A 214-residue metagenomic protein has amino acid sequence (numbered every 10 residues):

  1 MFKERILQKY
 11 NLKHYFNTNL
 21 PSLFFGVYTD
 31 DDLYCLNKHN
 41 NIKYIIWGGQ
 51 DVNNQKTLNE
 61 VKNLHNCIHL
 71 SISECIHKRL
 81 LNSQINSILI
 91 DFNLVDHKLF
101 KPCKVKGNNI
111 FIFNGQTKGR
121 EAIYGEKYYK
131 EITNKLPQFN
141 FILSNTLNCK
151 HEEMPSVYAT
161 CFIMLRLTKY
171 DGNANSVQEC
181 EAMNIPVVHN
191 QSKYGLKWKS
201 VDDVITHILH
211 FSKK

Functional and structural regions predicted by a protein language model:
M1-H39, G195-V201: N-terminal pre-catalytic "stem/leader" segment of glycosyltransferase-like enzymes
P21-G26, L36-N53, L70: Active-site proximal beta-strand in glycosyltransferases
Q50-H69, I76, A159: Membrane-proximal helix-turn-helix segments that form the acceptor-binding/catalytic region of lipid-linked
C67-K101: Donor nucleotide-sugar binding/catalytic pocket of nucleotide-sugar-dependent glycosyltransferases
D96-K98, P102-H151: Conserved catalytic-core segment of nucleotide-activated headgroup transferases in glycan assembly
P155, V177-A182: Short alpha-helical segment that forms part of, or immediately flanks, the ligand-binding pocket in carbohydrate-active
S156-G172, I185: Acidic donor-binding loop of glycosyltransferase active sites
L167-S176, Q191-L196: Nucleotide-sugar-dependent
